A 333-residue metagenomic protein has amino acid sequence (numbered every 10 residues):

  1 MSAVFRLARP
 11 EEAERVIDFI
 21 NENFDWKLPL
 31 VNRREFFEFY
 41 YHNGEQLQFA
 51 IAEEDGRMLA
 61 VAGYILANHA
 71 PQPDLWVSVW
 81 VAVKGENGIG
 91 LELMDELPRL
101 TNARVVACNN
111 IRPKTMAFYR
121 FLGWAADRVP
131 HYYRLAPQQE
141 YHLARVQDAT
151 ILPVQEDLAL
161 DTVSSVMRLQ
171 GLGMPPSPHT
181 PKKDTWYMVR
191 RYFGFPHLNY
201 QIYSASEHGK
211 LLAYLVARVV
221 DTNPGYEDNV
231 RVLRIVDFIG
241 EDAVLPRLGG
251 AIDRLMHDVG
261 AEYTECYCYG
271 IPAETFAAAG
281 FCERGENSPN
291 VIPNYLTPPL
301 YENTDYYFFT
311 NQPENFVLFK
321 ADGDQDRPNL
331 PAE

Functional and structural regions predicted by a protein language model:
S2-F5: Extreme N-terminal starter segment of soluble prokaryotic enzymes
A8, E12-Q72, R120-R231: Amide-forming acyltransferase catalytic core, primarily the GNAT-like/NAT-type and related acyltransferase folds
A8, W80-A82, F238: Hydrophobic adenine-recognition pocket in adenosine-nucleotide-binding enzymes
L66, R104-E156, E207, V216-P246 (+1 more regions): Active-site/acyl-donor-binding loops of N-acyltransferases
A82-L100, A243-L255: Conserved acetyl-CoA-binding loop-helix of GNAT-fold acetyltransferases
